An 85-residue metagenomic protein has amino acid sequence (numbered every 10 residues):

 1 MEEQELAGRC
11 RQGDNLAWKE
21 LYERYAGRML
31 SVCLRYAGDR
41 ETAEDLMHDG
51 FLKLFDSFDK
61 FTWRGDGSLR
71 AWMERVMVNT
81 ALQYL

Functional and structural regions predicted by a protein language model:
M1-E5: Acidic, Ser/Thr- and Pro/Gly-rich low-complexity regulatory segments
A7-S31: A short, charge-rich alpha-helical start-of-domain segment used by transcription regulators
R11-Q12, R35, F51-D66: Sigma70-family region 2
L16, R40-E41, S57, S68: Short coil/turn motifs that cap or connect alpha-helices
Y22-R40, S57-K60: Amphipathic, Lys/Arg- and hydrophobic-enriched alpha-helical face
S31, D45-L52, G67-N79: Structural recognition of an alpha-helix C-terminal capping motif at a helix-to-coil junction
K60, E74-L85: Arg/Lys-rich amphipathic alpha helix in sigma70-family domain 2
